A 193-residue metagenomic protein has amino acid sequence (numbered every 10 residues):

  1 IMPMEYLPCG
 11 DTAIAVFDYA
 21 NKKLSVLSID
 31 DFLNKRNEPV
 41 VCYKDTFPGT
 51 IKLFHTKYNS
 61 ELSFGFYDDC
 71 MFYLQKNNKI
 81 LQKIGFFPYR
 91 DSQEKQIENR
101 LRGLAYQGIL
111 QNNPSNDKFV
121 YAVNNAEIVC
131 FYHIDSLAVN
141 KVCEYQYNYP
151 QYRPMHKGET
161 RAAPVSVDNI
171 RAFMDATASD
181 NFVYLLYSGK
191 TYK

Functional and structural regions predicted by a protein language model:
I1, E38-P48, L81-G103, N140-V167: Surface-exposed loop and turn segments in beta-propeller and other repeat-based domains that flank or scaffold
M2-M4, F17-E61, C70: Asp-box/WD-like beta-propeller blade repeats and closely related beta-sheet repeat scaffolds
E5-C9, K52-Y58, R100-N116, A122 (+1 more regions): Structural signature of eukaryotic scaffold interfaces centered on beta-propeller domains
A15-A20, S63-D68, N113, Y121-N124 (+1 more regions): Conserved beta-strand positions in repeat-built beta-propeller and related beta-rich domains
K22-L27, D68-L74, A126-Y132, Y192-K193: Structural motif
S28-L33, Q75-K79, H133-L137: Short loop/turn segments that connect beta-strands within beta-propeller blades
N116, V123-C130, D135-V139: Beta-propeller domains
V165-K193: Loop/turn-rich, solvent-exposed surfaces of beta-rich toroidal or solenoidal domains
